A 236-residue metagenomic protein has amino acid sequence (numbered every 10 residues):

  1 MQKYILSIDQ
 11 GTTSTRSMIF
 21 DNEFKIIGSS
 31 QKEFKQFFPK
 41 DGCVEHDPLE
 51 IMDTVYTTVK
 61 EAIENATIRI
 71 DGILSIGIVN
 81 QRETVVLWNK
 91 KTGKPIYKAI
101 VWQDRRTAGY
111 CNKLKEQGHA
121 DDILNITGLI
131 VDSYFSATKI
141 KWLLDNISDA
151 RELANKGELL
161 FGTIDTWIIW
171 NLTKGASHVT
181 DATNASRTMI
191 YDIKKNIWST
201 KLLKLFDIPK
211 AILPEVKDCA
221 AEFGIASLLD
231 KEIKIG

Functional and structural regions predicted by a protein language model:
M1-Y97, G109, N125, K204 (+2 more regions): N-terminal glycine/serine-rich phosphate-binding loop of ATP-dependent small-molecule kinases, especially carbohydrate
F20-D21, L87-N89, L144-D145, I169-T173 (+1 more regions): Short beta-strand-to-turn element immediately C-terminal to the catalytic PLP-Schiff-base lysine in fold type I
S75-I78, N155-G162, K201, A211-C219: Beta-strand segments within the central parallel beta-sheet cores of soluble alpha/beta enzyme folds
I76, D104, V179-A185: Nucleotide/phosphate-binding loop and acidic/charged catalytic motifs in nucleotide-binding or -utilizing enzymes
P95-I96, I126-T183, D230-G236: Phosphate-binding/catalytic loop of phosphoryl-transfer enzymes
I96-D104: A mobile, often basic/glycine-rich helix-loop segment that functions as the active-site lid/recognition loop
Q103-S148, Y191-L205: Glycine-rich phosphate-binding loop plus the immediately following alpha-helix
T183-G236: ATP-dependent carbohydrate kinase catalytic cores
